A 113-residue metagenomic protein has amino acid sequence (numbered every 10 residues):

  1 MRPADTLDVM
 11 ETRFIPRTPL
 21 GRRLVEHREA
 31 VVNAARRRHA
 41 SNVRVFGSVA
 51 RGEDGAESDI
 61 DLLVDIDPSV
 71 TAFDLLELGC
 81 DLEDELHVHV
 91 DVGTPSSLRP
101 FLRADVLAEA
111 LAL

Functional and structural regions predicted by a protein language model:
M1-N42, A50-A56, D67-L113: Catalytic core of pol beta-like nucleotidyltransferases
V45: Conserved histidines in hydrophobic membrane contexts and catalytic metal-binding motifs
S58-I60: Change "...and in nucleic-acid phosphodiester-cleaving endonucleases..." to "...and in nucleic-acid processing enzymes
L63-D65: Short hydrophobic/aromatic beta-strand micro-patches that form the beta-sheet surface supporting nucleotide- or nucleic
